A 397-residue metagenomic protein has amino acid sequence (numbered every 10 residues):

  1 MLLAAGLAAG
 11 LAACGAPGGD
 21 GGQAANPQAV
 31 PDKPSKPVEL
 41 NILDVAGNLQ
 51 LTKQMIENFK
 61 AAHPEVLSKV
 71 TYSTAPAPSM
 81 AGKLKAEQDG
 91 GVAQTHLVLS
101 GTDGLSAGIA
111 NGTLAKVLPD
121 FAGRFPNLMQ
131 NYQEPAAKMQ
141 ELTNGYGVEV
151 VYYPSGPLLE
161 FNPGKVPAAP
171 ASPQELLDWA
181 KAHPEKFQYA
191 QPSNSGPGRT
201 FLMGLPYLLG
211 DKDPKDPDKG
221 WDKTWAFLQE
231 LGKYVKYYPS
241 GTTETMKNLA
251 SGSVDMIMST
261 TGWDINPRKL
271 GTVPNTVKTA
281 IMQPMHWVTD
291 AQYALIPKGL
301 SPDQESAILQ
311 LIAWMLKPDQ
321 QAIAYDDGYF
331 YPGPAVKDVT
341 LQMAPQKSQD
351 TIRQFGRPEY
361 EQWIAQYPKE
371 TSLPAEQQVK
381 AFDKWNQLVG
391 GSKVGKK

Functional and structural regions predicted by a protein language model:
G10-A13: C-terminal motif of bacterial Sec signal peptides marking the signal peptidase cleavage site
G15-G18: Bacterial signal peptide processing site
P27-S106: Early extracytoplasmic/lumenal segment of secretory-pathway proteins
V45-Q54, A77-P78, Q94, S100-E244: Extracytoplasmic ligand-binding site segments that recognize negatively charged/polar headgroups
L51, A182-A190, N194, W314-D338: Periplasmic-binding protein-like
L158-K165, P206-L208, A291-Q304, I323-D327: A bilobed periplasmic-binding-protein/Venus flytrap-type ligand-binding module shared by bacterial periplasmic
W225-L231, P239, P274-K298: Periplasmic-binding protein-like
A322-K397: C-terminal capping/gating helix-and-loop segments adjacent to ligand/active sites or protein-protein/ligand interfaces
